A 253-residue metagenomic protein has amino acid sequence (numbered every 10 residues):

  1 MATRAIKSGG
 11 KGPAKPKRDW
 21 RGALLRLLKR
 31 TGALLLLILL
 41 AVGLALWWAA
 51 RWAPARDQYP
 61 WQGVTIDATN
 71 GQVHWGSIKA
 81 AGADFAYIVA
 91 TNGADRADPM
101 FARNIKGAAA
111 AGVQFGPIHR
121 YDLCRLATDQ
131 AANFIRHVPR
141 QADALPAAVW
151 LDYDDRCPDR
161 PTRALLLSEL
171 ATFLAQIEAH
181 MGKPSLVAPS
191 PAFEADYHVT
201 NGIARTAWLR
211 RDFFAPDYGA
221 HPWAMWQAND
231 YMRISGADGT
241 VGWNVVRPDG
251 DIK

Functional and structural regions predicted by a protein language model:
A2-R4, G9, A55-G71, G202-K253: Functionally critical loop-and-helix segments that line ligand-binding/catalytic clefts of soluble enzyme domains
T3-S8, K15-P16, L35-G93: Boundary/entry segment of secreted carbohydrate-active catalytic domains
A14-L28: Short, Lys/Arg-rich N-terminal segment immediately upstream of the first membrane anchor
L28-L36: Sec-dependent signal peptide hydrophobic core
A55-V73, V89-T172, E178-K183: Substrate-binding cleft of extracellular glycoside hydrolase catalytic domains
L126-Q130, F193-N201: Glycine-rich, charge-decorated loop segments at or immediately adjacent to ligand/cofactor-binding or catalytic sites
N133-R156, H198-W223: Structural recognition of alpha->loop->beta junctions
M181-A195: Aromatic-lined carbohydrate-recognition surfaces of secreted/lumenal glycan-active proteins
